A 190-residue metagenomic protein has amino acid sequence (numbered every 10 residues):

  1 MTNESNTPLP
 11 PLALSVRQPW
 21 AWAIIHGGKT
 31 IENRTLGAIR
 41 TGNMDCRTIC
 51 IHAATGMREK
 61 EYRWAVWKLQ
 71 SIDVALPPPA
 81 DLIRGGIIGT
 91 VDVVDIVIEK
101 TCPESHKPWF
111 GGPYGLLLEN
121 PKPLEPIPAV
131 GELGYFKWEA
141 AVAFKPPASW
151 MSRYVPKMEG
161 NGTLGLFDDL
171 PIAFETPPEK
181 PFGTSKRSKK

Functional and structural regions predicted by a protein language model:
T2-K190: Structured alpha/beta reader/binder surfaces that contact nucleic acids or chromatin modification marks
